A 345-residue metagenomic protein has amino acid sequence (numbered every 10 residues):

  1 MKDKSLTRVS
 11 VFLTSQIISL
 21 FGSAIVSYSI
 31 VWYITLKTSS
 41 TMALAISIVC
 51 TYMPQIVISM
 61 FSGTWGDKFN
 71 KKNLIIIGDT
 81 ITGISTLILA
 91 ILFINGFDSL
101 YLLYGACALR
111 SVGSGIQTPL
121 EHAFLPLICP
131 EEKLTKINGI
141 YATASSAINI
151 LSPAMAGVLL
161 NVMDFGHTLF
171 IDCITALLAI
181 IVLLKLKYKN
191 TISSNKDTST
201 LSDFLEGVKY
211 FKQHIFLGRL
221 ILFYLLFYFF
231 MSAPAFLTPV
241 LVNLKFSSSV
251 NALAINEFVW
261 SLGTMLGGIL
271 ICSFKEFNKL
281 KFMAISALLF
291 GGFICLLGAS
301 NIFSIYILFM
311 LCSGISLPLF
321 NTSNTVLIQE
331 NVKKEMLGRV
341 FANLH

Functional and structural regions predicted by a protein language model:
K2-P54, K209-W260: Helix-loop boundary and gating motifs at the non-cytosolic
V9, T41, K71, L100 (+6 more regions): Membrane-helix interface/capping residues of multi-pass secondary transporters
S10-S27, C50-G66, N70-S85, L102-L160 (+5 more regions): Substrate-agnostic recognition of the 12-TM MFS/MFS-like secondary transporter fold
V31-K37, L89-N95, S146, L151-I171 (+1 more regions): Transmembrane alpha-helix termini and helix-breaking/packing motifs in multi-pass membrane transporters
T35, I88-F93, R110, L183 (+2 more regions): MFS-fold secondary transporters
L74, L205, T238-P239, N243-H345: C-terminal transmembrane bundle of multi-pass solute transporters/carriers
T80-F97, L288-N301: C-terminal ends and interior cores of transmembrane alpha-helices in multi-pass membrane transporters/permeases
G96, A123, L127, F165 (+1 more regions): Helix-loop junctions on the cytosolic side of multi-pass membrane transporters, especially the intracellular loop
